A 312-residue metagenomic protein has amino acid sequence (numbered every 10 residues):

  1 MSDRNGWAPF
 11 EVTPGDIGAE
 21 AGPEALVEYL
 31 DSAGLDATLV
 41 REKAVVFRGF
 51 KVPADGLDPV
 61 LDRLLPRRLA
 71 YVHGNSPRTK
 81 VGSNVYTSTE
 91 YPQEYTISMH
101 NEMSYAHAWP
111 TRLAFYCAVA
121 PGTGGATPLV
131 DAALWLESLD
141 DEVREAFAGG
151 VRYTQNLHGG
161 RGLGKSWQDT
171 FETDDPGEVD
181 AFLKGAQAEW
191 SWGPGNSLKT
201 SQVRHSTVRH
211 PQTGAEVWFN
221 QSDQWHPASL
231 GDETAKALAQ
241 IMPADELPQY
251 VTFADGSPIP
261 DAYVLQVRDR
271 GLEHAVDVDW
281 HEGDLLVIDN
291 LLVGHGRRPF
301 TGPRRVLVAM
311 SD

Functional and structural regions predicted by a protein language model:
M1-L26, Q93-M99, A108-L285, L291-D312: Active-site environment of non-heme Fe oxygenases that use a 2-His-1-carboxylate facial triad
A21-A37: Active-site-flanking structural segment that lines cofactor/substrate pockets
A37-T38, D58: A structured, charge-rich N-terminal accessory region that forms the first stable segment of a protein and links
T38-A44: Short, surface-exposed connector motifs at secondary-structure boundaries
V52-P66: Glycine-rich loop at the start of a catalytic domain that most often binds anionic cofactors/ligands
Y71-N101: A gly/proline- and charged-residue-enriched helix-loop-helix capping module
